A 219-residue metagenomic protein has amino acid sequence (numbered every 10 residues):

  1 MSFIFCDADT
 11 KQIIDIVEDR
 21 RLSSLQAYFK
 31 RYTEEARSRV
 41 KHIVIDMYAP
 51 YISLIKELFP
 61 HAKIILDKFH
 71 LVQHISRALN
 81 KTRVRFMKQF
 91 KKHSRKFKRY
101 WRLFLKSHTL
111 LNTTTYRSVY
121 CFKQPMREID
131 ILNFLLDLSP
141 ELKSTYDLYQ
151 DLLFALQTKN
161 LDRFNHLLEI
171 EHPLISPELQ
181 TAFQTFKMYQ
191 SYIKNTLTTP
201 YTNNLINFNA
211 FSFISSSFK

Functional and structural regions predicted by a protein language model:
M1-F3, D7-Q12, V17-E18, Q26 (+3 more regions): Acidic/histidine-rich catalytic cores and adjacent linkers of DNA breakage/strand-transfer/modification proteins
F3, S76-M87: Short, surface-exposed amphipathic charged segments that create phosphate/polyanion-binding patches used for binding
R31-Y32: A generic secondary-structure signal
